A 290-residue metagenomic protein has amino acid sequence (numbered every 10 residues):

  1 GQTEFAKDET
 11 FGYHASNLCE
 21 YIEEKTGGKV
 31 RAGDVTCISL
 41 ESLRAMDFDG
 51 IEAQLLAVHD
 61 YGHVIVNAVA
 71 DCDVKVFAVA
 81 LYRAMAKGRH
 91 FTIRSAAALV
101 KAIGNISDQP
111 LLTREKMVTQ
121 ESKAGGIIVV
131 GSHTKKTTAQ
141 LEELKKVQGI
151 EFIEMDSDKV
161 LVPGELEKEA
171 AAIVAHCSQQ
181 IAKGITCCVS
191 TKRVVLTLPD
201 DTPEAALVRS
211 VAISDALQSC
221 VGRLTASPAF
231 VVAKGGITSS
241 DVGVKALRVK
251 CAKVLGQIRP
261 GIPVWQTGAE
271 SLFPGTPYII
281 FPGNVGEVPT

Functional and structural regions predicted by a protein language model:
G1-S16, P228, A233-G236, S240-P289: Active-site histidine-anchored catalytic micro-motif
G1-V74: Cap/lid and interdomain-hinge subdomains that line or gate substrate/regulatory clefts in soluble alpha/beta enzymes
T10-Y13, E20-R31, L56, D60 (+8 more regions): Generic secondary-structure signature for well-ordered alpha-helical cores
V30-S39, V64-A68, F91-A96, K101 (+5 more regions): General beta-strand structural signal in soluble alpha/beta enzymes
D71-K135, K146: Long, internal scaffold/assembly segments composed of regular secondary structure
K116-L217: A glycine- and small/hydrophobic-rich beta-loop-beta segment that serves as a flexible "lid/hinge" or phosphate-binding
L207-I237, G243: Extended C-terminal subregions enriched in glycine
